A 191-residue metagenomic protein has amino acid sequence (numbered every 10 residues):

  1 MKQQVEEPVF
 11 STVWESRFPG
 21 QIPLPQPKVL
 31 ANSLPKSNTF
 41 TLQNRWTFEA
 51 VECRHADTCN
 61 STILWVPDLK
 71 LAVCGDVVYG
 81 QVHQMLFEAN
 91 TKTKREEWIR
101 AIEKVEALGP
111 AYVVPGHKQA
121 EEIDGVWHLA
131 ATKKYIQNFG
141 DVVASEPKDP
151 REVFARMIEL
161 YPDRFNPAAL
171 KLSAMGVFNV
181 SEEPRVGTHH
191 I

Functional and structural regions predicted by a protein language model:
K2-N60, P67-D68, I102, E106: Metallo-beta-lactamase
Q3-I22, A107-Y112, Q119-I191: Accessory terminal helices/loops
P27-P35, M85, P115, P162: Proline-rich low-complexity regions
T47, E52-N138, V142: Metallo-beta-lactamase
